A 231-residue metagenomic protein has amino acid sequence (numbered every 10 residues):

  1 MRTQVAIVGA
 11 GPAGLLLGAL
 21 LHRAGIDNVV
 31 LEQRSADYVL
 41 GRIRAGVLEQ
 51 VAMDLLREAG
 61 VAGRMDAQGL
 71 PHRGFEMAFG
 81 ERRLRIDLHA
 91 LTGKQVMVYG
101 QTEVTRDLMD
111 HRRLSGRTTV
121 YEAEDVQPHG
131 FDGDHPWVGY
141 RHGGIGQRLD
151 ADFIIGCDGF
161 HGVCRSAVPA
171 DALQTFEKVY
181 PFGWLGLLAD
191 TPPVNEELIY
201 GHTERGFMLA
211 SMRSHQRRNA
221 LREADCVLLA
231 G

Functional and structural regions predicted by a protein language model:
M1-A13: Beta1/beta-strand and adjacent pyrophosphate-binding region of the FAD-binding site in flavoprotein oxidoreductases
A6, V29, N219-L221: A structural signal for isolated positions on well-ordered beta-strands in alpha/beta enzyme cores
G9, G25-D27, G116: Glycine-centered short loops/turns at secondary-structure junctions
L15-L16, V51: Short alpha-helical segment within the catalytic ATP-binding CA
H22-I43: Glycine-rich FAD pyrophosphate-binding loop
G41-A45, E49-S115, H129-G133: Active-site-adjacent segment of FAD-dependent monooxygenases/related oxidoreductases
D110, R117-G231: Conserved FAD-binding catalytic core of PHBH/FMO-like flavoproteins
